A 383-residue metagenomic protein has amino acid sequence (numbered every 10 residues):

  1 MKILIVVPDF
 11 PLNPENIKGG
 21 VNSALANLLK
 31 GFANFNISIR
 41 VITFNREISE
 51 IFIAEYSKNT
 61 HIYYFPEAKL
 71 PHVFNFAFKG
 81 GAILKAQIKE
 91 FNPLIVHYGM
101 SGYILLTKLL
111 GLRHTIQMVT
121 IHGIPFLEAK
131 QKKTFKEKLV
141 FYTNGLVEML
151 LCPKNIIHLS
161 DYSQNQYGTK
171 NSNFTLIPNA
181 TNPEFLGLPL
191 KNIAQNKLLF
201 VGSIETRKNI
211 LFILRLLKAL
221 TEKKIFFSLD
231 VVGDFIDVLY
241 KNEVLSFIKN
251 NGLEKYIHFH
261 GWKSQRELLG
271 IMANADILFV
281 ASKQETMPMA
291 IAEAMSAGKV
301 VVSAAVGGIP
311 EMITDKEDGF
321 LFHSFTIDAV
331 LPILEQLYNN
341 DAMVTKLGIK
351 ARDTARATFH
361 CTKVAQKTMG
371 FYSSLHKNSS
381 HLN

Functional and structural regions predicted by a protein language model:
Y98-I104, I121: Short His-centered aromatic/hydrophobic patch
E137-I156, T169-K170: Membrane-proximal helix-turn-helix segments that form the acceptor-binding/catalytic region of lipid-linked
Y162, A180: Carbohydrate-associated surface elements
V201, S228-L245, G261-W262: Glycosyltransferase donor-sugar binding loop
W262, G270-A275: Short alpha-helical donor nucleotide-sugar binding micro-motif in glycosyltransferases
K283: Aromatic "clamp/platform" in nucleotide-sugar-dependent glycosyltransferases that forms part of the donor/acceptor
V300-S303: Short hydrophobic beta-strand element within catalytic cores of glycosyltransferases and related nucleotide-activated
D315-K316, F320-I327, Q336-D341: Conserved acidic donor-binding segment of nucleotide-sugar-dependent glycosyltransferases
